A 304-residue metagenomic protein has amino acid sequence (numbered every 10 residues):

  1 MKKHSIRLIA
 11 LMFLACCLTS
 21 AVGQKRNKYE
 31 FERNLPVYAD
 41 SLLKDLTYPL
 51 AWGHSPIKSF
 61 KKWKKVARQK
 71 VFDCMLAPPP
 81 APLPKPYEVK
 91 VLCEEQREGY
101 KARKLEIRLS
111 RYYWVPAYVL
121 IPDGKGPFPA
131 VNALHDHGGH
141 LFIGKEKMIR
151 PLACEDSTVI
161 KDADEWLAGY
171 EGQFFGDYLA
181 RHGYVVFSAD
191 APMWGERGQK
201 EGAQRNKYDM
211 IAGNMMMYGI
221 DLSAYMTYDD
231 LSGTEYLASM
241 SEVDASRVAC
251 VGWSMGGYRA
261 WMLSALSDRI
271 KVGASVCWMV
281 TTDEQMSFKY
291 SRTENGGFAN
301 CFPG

Functional and structural regions predicted by a protein language model:
M1-N27: Bacterial Sec-dependent N-terminal signal peptides
Q24-D73, A77: N-terminal pre-domain segments of enzymes
D73, A77-G126, A130: N-terminal cap/lid segment of alpha/beta-hydrolase-fold proteins
G126, A133-Y228, S239, M286-S287: Cap/lid segment of the alpha/beta-hydrolase catalytic domain
M210, M216-M217, S232, V272-G304: Mobile cap/lid helix-loop segments that gate and shape the active-site cleft of serine hydrolases
E242-S254: Alpha/beta-hydrolase fold nucleophile elbow
G252-M262: Glycine-rich nucleophile elbow surrounding the catalytic serine of serine-hydrolase chemistry
